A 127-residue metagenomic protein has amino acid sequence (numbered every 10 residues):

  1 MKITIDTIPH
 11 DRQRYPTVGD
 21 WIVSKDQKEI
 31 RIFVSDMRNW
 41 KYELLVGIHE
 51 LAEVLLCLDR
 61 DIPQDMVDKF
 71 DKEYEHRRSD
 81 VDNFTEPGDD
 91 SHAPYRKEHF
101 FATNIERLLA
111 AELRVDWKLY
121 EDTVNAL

Functional and structural regions predicted by a protein language model:
M1-L44, L58-L127: Metalloprotease/metallohydrolase-associated module, dominated by Zn2+-dependent proteases
L45-C57: Active-site recognition of the HExxH zinc-binding catalytic motif
